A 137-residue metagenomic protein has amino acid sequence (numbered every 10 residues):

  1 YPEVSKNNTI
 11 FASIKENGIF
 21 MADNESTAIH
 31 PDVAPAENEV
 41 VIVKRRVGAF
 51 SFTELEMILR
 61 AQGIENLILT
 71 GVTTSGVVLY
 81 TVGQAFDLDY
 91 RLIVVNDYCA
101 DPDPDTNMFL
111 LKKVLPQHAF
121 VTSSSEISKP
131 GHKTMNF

Functional and structural regions predicted by a protein language model:
Y1-E3: Von Willebrand factor
K6-N8: Polar, low-complexity loop segments and adjacent catalytic/binding residues used for recognizing and processing sugar
I10-F137: Active-site-adjacent betaalpha module
